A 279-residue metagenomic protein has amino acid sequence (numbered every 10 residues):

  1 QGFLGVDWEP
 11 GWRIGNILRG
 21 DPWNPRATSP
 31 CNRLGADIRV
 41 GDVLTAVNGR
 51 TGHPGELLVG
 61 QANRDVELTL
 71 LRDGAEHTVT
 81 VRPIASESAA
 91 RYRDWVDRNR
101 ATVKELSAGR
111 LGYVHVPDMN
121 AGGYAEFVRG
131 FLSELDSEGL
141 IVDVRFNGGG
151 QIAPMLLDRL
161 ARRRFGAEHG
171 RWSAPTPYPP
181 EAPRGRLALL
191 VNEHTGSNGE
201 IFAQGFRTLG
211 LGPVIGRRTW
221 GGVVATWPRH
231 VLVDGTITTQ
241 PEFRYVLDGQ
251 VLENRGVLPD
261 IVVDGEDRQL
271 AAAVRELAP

Functional and structural regions predicted by a protein language model:
G2, V6-G11, D37, N48 (+1 more regions): Beta-propeller domains
F3-W23, R110-Y113: PDZ/PDZ-like groove recognition
D7-E9, G15, T69, R82 (+5 more regions): Residues in well-ordered beta-strands of folded domains
G15, H77, L252-E253: Generic structural signal for well-ordered beta-strand positions
D21-N32, T45, T51-V233, E266-P279: Cleft-lining beta-strand/loop regions that shape enzyme active-site pockets
T28-P30, G35-I38, L258-P259: A recognition module on extended beta-rich or small alphabeta surfaces enriched in W/G with H and D/E
G41: Conserved catalytic motifs of ABC-family nucleotide-binding domains
A101-T102, A167, L187, T195-S197 (+1 more regions): Metal-dependent DNA phosphodiester-chemistry modules and their immediately adjacent helices/loops in DNA-processing
